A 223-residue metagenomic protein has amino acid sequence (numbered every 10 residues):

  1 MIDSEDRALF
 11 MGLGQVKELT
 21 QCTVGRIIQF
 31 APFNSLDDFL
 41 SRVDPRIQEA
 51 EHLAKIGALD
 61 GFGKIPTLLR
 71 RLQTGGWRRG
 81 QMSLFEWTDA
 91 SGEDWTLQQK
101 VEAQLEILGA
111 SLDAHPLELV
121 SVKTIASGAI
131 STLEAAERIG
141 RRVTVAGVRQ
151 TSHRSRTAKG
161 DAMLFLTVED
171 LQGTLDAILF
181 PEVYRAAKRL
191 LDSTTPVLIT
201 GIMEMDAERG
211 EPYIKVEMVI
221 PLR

Functional and structural regions predicted by a protein language model:
M1-R138, I202-E204, R209-R223: Sliding clamp-binding short linear motifs that recruit DNA-associated proteins to replication/repair hubs
H115-R223: Single-stranded nucleic-acid-binding OB-fold domains
